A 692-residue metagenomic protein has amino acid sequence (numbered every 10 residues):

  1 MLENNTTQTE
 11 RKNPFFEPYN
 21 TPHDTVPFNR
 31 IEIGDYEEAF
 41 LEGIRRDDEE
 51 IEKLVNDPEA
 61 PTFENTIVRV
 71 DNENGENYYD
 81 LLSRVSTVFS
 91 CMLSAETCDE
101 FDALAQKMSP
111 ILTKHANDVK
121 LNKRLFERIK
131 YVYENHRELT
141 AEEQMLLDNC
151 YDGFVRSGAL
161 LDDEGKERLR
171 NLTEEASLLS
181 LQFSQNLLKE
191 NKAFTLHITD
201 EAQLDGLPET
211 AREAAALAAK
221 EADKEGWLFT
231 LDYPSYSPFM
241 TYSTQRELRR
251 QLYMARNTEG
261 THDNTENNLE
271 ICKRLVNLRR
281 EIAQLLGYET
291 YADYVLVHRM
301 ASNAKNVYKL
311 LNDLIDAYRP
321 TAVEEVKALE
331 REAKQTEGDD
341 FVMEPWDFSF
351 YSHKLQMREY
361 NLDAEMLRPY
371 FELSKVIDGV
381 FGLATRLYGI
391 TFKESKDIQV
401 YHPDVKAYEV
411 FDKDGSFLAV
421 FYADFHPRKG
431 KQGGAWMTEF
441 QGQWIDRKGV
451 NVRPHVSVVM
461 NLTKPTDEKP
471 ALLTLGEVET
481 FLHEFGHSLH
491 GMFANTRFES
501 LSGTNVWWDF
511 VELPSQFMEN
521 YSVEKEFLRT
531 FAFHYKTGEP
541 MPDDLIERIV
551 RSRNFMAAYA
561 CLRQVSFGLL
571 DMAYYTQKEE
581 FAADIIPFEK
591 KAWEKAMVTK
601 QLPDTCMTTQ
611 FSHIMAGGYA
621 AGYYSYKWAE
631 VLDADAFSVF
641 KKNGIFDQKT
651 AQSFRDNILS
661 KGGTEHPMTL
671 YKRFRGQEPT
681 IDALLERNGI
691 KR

Functional and structural regions predicted by a protein language model:
L2-E32, E38, E42, G226-L228 (+9 more regions): C-terminal, non-catalytic "cap/extension" segments appended to globular domains
L2-E42, R46-D47, L93, E100-S302 (+3 more regions): His/Asp/Glu-rich acidic catalytic environments and adjacent acidic regulatory segments
F28-F40, F63-V70, N264-N268, V307-L314 (+2 more regions): Membrane-entry segments of alpha-helical transmembrane domains in multi-pass membrane proteins
I44-L139, L562-Y574, K578-E594, Q601 (+3 more regions): C-terminal non-catalytic alpha-helical accessory regions
Y79-S90, D148, D152, M254 (+3 more regions): Short, hydrophobic/amphipathic alpha-helical patches that form generic packing surfaces within helical domains
E142, L146-L147, Q185, K189-T230 (+7 more regions): Active-site-proximal, well-structured secondary-structure segments within enzyme catalytic domains
T463-L482: Short pre-active-site segment immediately N-terminal to the catalytic Zn-binding motif
